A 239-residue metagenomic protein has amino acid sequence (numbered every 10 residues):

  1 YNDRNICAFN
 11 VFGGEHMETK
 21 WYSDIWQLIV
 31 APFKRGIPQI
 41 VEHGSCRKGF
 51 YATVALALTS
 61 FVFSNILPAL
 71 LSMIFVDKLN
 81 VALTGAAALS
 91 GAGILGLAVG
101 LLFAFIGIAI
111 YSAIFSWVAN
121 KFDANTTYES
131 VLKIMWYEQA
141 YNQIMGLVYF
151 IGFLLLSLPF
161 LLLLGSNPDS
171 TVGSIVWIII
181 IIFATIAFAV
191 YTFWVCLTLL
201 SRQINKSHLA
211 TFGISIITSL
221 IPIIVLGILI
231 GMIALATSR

Functional and structural regions predicted by a protein language model:
Y1-N5, H16: Intrinsic-disorder-associated, low-complexity terminal segments enriched in Asp/Asn/His/Tyr and depleted of Lys/Arg
F9-L67, L71-F75: N-terminal juxtamembrane cytosolic/stromal segments of multi-pass membrane proteins
E42-F50, V54, G85-L101, F105 (+7 more regions): Hydrophobic, aromatic-rich alpha-helical transmembrane segments and their membrane-interface anchor motifs
F63-F103, Y149-I186, L226-R239: Membrane-helix interface segments in multi-pass membrane proteins
I66, A109, A113, W117 (+2 more regions): Transmembrane alpha-helix boundary/anchor motif
G85-L156: Alpha-helical transmembrane segments with an aromatic anchor "belt"
Y191, V195-F212: Membrane-helix boundary connector in multi-pass membrane proteins
F212-A234: Final/C-terminal transmembrane alpha-helix of multipass membrane proteins
